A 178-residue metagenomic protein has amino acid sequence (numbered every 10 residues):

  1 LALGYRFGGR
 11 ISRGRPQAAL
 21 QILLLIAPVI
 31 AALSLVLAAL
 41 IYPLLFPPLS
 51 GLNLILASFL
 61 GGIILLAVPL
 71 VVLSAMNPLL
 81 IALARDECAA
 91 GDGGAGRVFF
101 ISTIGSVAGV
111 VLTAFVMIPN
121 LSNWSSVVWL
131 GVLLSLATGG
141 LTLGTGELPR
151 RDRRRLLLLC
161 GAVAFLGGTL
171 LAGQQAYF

Functional and structural regions predicted by a protein language model:
L1-F178: Alpha-helical transmembrane segments of multi-pass membrane proteins
